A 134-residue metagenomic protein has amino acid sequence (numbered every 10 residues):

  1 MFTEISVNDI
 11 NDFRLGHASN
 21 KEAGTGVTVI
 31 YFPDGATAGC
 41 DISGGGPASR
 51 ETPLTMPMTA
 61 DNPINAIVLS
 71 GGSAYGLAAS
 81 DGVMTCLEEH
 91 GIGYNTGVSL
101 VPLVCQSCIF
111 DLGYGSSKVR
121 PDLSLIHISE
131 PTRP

Functional and structural regions predicted by a protein language model:
M1-I42: N-terminal amphipathic/basic leader segments beginning at the initiator methionine
R14, T28-Y31, D41, P53 (+2 more regions): Short, conserved beta-strand segments within well-ordered enzyme catalytic domains that often line or immediately flank
G16, N20, I30, A48 (+2 more regions): Short, electropositive, low-hydrophobicity segments enriched in small/polar residues
N20, D34-G35, P47, E88-G93 (+2 more regions): Generic secondary-structure signature for well-ordered alpha-helical cores
D34-G44, S80-L87: Short, mixed-charge, low-aromatic patches
D41-P63: Glycine-rich oxoanion-binding loops at beta->alpha junctions
M58-L125: A glycine-rich phosphate/pyrophosphate-binding beta-strand-loop-alpha-helix module
S124-P134: Residue-level detector of conserved catalytic or cofactor/ligand-binding positions in enzyme active sites
